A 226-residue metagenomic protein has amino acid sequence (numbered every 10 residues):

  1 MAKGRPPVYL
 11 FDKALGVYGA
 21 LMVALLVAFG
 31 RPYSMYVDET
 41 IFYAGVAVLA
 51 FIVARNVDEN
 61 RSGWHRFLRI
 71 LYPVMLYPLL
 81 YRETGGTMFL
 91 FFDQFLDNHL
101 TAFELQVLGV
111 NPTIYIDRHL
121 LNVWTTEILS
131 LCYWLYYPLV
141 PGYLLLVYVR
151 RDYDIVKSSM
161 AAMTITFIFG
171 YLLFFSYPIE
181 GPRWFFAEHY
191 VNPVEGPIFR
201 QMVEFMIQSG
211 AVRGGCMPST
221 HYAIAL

Functional and structural regions predicted by a protein language model:
A2-G45, W64-V140: N-terminal transmembrane-helix/juxtamembrane module of multi-pass inner/ER membrane proteins
V23, I52-N56, E83, T87 (+3 more regions): Hydrophobic membrane-targeting alpha-helices
V27-G30, L49-R61, L146-Y153: Structural signal for the C-terminal ends of transmembrane alpha-helices and the immediately following loop
V57, R61, M88-F92, V149-V156 (+2 more regions): Membrane-interfacial segments
F67-V74, P141-Y177: Interfacial segments of alpha-helical transmembrane regions
R82-N98, M163-N192: Transmembrane alpha-helix/helix-exit interface in multi-pass inner-membrane proteins
S130-R151, S219-L226: Transmembrane alpha-helical segments in integral membrane proteins
L172-L226: Membrane-interfacial catalytic/cofactor-binding modules of polytopic membrane enzymes
